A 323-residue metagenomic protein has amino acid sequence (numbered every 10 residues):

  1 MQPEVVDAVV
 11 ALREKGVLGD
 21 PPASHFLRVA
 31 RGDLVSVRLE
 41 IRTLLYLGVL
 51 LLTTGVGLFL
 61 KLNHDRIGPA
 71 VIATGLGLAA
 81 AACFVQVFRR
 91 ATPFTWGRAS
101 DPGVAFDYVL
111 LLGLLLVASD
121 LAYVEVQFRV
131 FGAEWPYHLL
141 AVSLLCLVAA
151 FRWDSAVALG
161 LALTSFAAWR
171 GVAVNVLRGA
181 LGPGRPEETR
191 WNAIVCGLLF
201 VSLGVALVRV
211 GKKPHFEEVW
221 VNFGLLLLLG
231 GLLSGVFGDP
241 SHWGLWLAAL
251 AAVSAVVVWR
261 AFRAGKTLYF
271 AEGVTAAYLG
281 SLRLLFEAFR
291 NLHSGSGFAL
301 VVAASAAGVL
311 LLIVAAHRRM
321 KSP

Functional and structural regions predicted by a protein language model:
M1-P323: Alpha-helical multi-pass membrane segments and their bilayer interfacial helix-loop junctions
